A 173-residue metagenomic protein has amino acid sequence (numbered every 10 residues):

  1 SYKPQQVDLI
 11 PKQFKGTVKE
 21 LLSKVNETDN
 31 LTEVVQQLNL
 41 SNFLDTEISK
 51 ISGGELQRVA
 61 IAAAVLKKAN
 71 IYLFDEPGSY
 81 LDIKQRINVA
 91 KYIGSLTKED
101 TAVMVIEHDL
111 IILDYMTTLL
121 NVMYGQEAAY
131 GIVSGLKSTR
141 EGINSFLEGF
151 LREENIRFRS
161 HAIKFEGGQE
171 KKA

Functional and structural regions predicted by a protein language model:
S1-D29, H108-I143: ABC ATPase nucleotide-binding domain signature region
N26-L44: Conserved ABC ATPase "signature" region
E47-I51, E55: Conserved ABC ATPase signature
I61, V89: Hydrophobic anchor residue at the start of the ABC signature
E76-P77, K84: Walker B catalytic motif
Y92-V105: Conserved catalytic loops of ABC-family nucleotide-binding domains
V133-A173: ABC ATPase nucleotide-binding domains
